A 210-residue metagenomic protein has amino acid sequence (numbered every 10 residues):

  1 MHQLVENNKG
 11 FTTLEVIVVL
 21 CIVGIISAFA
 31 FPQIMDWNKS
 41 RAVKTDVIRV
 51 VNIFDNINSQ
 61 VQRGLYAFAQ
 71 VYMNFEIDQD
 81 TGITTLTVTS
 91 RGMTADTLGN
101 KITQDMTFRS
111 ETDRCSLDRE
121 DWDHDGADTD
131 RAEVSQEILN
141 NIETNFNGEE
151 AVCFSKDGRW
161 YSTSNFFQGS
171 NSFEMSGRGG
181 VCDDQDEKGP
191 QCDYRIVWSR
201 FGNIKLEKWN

Functional and structural regions predicted by a protein language model:
H2, F29-K44, I48, S59 (+2 more regions): N-terminal helix-rich module
H2-K39, V43, I53: N-terminal single-pass transmembrane signal-anchor helix
F54-N58: Short, well-ordered amphipathic alpha-helices
